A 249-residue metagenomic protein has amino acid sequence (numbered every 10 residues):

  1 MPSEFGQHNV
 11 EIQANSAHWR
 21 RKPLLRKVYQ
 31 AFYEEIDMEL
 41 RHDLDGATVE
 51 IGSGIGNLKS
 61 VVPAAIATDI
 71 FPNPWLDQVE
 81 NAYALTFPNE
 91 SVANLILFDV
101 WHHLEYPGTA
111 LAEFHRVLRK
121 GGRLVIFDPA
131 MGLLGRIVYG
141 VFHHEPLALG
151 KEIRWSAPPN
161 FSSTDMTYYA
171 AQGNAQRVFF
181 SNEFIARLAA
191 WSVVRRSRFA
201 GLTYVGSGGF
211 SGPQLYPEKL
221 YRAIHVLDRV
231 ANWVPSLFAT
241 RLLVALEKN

Functional and structural regions predicted by a protein language model:
M1-Y83, L242: Conserved N-terminal segment of class I S-adenosyl-L-methionine
A84-N89: Short conserved loop adjoining the S-adenosyl-L-methionine
I96: A conserved beta-strand element that flanks and buttresses the S-adenosyl-L-methionine
D99-V100: Short catalytic micro-motifs in class I SAM-dependent methyltransferases
G108-R123: A short glycine-rich, Lys/Arg-flanked "PGG" loop and its adjoining helix->strand segment in the class I
L124-F161: Conserved class I S-adenosyl-L-methionine
S163-E183: Acceptor-substrate binding/catalytic loop of class I
N182, A186, A190-N249: A C-terminal cap/extension of S-adenosyl-L-methionine-dependent methyltransferases that defines the acceptor-substrate
